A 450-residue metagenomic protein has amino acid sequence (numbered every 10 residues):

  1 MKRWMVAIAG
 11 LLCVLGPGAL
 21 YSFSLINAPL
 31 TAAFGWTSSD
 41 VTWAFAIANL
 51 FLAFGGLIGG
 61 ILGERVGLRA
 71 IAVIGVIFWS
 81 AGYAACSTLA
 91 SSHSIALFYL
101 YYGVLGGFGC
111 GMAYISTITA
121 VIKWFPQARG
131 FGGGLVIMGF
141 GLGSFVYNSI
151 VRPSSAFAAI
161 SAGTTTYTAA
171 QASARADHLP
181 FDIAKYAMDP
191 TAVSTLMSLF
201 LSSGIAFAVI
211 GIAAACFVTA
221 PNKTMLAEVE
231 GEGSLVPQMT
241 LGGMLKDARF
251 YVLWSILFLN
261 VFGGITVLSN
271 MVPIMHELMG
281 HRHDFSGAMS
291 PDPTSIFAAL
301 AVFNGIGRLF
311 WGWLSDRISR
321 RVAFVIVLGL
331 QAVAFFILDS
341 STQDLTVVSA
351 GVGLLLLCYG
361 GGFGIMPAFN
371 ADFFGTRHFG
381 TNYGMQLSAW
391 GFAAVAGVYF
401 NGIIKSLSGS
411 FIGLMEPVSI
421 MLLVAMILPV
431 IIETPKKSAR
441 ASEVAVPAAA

Functional and structural regions predicted by a protein language model:
F23-A28, N148-V151, G242-W311, G397 (+1 more regions): Extracytoplasmic gate region of multi-pass secondary transporters
L30, C110-F125, G132-G133, G361-F374: Intracellular juxtamembrane helix-capping segments at the cytosolic ends of symmetry-related transmembrane helices
L30-T31, L62-G63, V146-I160, A187-T191 (+3 more regions): Interfacial helix-cap and linker-helix signal at transmembrane-aqueous boundaries of multi-pass secondary transporters
I77-S91, G329-Q343: C-terminal ends and interior cores of transmembrane alpha-helices in multi-pass membrane transporters/permeases
G82, I95-M112, F258, V347-G361: Hydrophobic core of transmembrane alpha-helices in multi-pass small-molecule transporters, especially MFS/SLC-type
S144, F373-S408: A late C-terminal transmembrane helix in Major Facilitator Superfamily
A170, A220-M239, A439-V446: Flexible cytoplasmic inter-helical loops of multi-pass small-molecule transporters
M197-F217, G413-I431: Symmetry-related core transmembrane helices of the 12-TM Major Facilitator Superfamily/SLC fold
